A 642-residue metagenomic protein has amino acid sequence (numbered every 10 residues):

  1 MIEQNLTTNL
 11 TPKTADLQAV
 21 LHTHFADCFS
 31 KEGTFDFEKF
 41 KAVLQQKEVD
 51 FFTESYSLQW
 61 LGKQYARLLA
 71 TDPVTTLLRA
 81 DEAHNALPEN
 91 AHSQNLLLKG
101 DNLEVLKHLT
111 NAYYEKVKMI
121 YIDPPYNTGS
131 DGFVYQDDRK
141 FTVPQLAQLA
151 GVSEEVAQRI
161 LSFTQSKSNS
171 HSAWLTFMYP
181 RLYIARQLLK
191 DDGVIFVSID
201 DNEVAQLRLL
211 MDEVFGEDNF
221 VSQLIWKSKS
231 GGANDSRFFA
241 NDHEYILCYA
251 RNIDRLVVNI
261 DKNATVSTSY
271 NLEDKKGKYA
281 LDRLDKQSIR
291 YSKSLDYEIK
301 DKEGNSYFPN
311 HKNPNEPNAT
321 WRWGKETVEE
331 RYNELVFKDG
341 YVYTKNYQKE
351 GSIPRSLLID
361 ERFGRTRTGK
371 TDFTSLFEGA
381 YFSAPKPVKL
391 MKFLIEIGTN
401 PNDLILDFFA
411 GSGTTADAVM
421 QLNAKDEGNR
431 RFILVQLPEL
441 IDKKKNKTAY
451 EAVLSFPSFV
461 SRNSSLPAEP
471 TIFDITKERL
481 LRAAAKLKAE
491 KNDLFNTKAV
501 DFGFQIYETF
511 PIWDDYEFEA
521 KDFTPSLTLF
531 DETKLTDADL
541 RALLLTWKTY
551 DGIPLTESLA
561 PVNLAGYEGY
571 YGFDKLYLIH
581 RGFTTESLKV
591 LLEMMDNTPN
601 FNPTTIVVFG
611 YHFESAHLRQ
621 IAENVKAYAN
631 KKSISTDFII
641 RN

Functional and structural regions predicted by a protein language model:
M1-Y121, Y126-P180, S458-F459, P467 (+5 more regions): DnaQ-like (DEDDh/DEDDy) 3′-5′ exonuclease domain used for proofreading and 3′-end trimming on nucleic acids
N102-V105, A112, F177-L182, L188-D191 (+3 more regions): Phosphate/ATP-binding catalytic cores across multiple sugar-kinase/actin-like superfamilies, primarily ASKHA
K116-V194, N202, H243-E244, I260-I289 (+3 more regions): SAM-dependent methyltransferase catalytic-core segment centered on the flexible catalytic loop and adjoining short
F133-P144, L175, N202-L207, E213 (+1 more regions): Conserved S-adenosyl-L-methionine
L161-V221, I433, P470-N492, I512: Conserved Class I SAM-dependent methyltransferase catalytic core
M178, D191-D192, D201-I260: Signature of N6-adenine DNA methyltransferases within the class I
R251-F377, V388: Active-site-adjacent helix-turn-beta-strand microarchitecture at beta-sheet edges that either contains or buttresses
Q421-N642: PRPP-dependent phosphoribosyltransferase catalytic core
